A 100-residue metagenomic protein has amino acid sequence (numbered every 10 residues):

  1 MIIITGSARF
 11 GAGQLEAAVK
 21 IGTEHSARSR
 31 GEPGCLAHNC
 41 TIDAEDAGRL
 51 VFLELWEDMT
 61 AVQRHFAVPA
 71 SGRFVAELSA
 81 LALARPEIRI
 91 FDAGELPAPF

Functional and structural regions predicted by a protein language model:
I2-L36, C40: N-terminal first-folded block
I2-R9, N39-F66: Short, well-ordered beta-strand segments in beta-rich or mixed alpha/beta enzyme and ligand-binding folds
G13, E45-A47, P69, R73 (+1 more regions): Short alpha-helical
L15-A17, R49, A61, P97: Intrinsically disordered, low-complexity acidic/polar segments
A27-L36, L55-R89: An amphipathic, aromatic/His-enriched active-site/gating alpha helix that lines ligand/cofactor pockets
F91-F100: Acidic/histidine-enriched, glycine/proline-rich intrinsically disordered or flexible terminal extensions
